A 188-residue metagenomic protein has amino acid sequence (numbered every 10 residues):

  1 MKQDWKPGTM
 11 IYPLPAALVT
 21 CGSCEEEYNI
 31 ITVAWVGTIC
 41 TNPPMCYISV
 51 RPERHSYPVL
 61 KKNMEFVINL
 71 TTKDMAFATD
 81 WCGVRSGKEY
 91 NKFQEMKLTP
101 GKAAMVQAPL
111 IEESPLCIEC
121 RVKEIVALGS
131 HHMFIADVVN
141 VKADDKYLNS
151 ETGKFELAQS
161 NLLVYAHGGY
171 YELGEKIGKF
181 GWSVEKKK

Functional and structural regions predicted by a protein language model:
M1-K188: Basic, polyanion-binding surface patches
